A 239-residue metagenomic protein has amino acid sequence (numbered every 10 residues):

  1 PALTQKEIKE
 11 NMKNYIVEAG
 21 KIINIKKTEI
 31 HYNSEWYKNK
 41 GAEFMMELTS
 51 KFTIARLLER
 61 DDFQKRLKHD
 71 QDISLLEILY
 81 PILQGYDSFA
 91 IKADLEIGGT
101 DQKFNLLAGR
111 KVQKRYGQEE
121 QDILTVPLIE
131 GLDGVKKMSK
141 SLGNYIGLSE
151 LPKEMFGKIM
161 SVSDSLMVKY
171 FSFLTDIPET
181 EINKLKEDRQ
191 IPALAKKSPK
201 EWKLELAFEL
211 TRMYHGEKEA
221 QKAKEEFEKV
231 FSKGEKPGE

Functional and structural regions predicted by a protein language model:
A2-T125: Divalent-metal (Mg2+/Mn2+/Ca2+)-assisted nucleotide/phosphate chemistry catalytic cores
V112-E239: Conserved nucleotide- and phosphate/pyrophosphate-binding catalytic cores in adenylate/nucleotidyl-handling enzymes
